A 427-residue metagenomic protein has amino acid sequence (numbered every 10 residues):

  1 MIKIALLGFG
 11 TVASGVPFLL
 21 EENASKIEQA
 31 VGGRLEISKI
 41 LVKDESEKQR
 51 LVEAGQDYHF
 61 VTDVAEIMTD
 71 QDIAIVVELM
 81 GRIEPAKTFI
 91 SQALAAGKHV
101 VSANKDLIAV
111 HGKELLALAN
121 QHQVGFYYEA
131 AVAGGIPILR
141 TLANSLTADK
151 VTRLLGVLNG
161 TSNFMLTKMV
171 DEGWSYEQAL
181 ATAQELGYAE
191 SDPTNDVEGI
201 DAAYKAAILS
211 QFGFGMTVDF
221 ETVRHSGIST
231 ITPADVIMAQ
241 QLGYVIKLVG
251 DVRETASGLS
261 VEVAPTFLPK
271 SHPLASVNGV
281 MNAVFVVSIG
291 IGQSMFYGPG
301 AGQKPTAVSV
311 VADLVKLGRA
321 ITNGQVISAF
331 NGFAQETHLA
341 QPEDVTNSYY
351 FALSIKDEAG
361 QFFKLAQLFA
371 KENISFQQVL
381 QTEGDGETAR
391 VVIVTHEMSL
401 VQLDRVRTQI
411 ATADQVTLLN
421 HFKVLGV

Functional and structural regions predicted by a protein language model:
A13: N-terminal Rossmann-fold NAD(P) dinucleotide-binding loop
N23, I27-L51: NAD(P)-binding Rossmann-fold cofactor-contacting core
T62-A103: Rossmann-fold NAD(P) dinucleotide-binding segment
I73, N120-D201, I208: Rossmann-like NAD(P)H-binding beta-loop-alpha module
M80, A86-Q92, K105-L142: Rossmann-fold NAD(P)-binding glycine/threonine-rich loop
V151-L155, N163-L166, V170, T182 (+3 more regions): Catalytic, metal-anchored helix/loop core of enzyme active sites in primary metabolism
L180-S276, M281-A283: Substrate-binding/catalytic subdomain of NAD(P)-dependent oxidoreductase enzymes
L314-K316, A320-V427: A conserved regulatory-domain signal marking ACT and ACT-like small-molecule sensing domains and adjacent regulatory
